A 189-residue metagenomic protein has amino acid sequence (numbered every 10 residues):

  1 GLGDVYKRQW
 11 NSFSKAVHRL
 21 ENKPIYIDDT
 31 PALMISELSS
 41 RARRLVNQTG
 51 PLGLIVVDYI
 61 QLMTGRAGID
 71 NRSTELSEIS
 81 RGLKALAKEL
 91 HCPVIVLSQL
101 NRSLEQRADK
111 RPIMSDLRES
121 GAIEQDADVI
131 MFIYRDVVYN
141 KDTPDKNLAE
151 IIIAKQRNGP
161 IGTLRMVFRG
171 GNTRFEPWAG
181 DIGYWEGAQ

Functional and structural regions predicted by a protein language model:
G1-Y6: Short, small-residue-biased leader/transition segments that mark boundaries at the very start of proteins
R8, N101: Short loop/turn segments at beta-alpha junctions that line or gate ligand-sensing/allosteric surfaces
Q9-V17: Inter-Walker segment of RecA-like/P-loop motor cores
H18, I35-L52, R81-H91, R102-Q189: C-terminal regions of RecA-like/P-loop NTPase motor modules
P24-K88: Phosphate-binding/switch loop-helix module in NTP-utilizing enzymes
L97-Q99: Conserved H-loop
